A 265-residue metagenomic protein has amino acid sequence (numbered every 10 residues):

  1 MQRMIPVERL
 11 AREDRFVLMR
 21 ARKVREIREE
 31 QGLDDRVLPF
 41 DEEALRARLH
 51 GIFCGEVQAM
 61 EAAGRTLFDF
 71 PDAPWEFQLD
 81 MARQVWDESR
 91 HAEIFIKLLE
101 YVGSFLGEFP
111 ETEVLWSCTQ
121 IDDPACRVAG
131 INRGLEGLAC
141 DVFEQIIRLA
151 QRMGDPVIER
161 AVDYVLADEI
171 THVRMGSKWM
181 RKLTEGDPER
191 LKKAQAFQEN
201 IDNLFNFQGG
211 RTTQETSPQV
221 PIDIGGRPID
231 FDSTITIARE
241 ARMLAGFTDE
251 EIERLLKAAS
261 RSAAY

Functional and structural regions predicted by a protein language model:
M1-Y265: Non-heme di-metal
